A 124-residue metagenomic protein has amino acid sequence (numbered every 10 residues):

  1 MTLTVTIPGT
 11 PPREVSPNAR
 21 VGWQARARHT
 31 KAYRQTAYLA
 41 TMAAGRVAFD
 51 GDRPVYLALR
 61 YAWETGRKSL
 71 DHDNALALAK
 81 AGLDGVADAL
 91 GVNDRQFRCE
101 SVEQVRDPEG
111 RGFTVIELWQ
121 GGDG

Functional and structural regions predicted by a protein language model:
M1-G124: Catalytic phosphate/metal-binding cores of nucleic-acid and nucleotide-processing enzymes, i.e., regions that mediate
